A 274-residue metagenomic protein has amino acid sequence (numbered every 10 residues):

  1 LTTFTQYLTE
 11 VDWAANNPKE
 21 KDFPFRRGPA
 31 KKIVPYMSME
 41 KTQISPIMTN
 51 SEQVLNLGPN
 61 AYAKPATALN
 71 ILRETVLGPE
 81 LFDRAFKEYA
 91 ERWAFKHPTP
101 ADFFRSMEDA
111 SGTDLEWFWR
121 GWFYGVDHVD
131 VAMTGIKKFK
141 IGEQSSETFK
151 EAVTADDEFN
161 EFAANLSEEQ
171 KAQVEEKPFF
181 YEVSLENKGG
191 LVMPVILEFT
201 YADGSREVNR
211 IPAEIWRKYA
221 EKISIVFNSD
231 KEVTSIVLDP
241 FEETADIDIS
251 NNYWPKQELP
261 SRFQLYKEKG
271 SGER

Functional and structural regions predicted by a protein language model:
L1-S167, A172-K177, V183: Hydrophobic alpha-helical and helix-loop surface patches within well-folded domains that function as non-catalytic
T67, M193-V208: Extended low-complexity, serine/threonine- and proline-enriched intrinsically disordered segments
L185-G189: Asparagine-centered strand-capping/turn motif at beta-strand->loop junctions
R206-R217: Solvent-exposed serine/threonine-rich low-complexity stretches and specific carbohydrate-binding patches
K218-S229: Exposed aromatic-hydrophobic patches
S229-E243: Short, surface-exposed ligand- or partner-binding patches at beta-edge/loop junctions that are enriched in aromatics
P240-W254: Short acidic/polar inter-strand loop motif in beta-rich domains
L265-R274: Compositionally biased low-complexity segments at domain edges in trafficked proteins and select soluble regulators
